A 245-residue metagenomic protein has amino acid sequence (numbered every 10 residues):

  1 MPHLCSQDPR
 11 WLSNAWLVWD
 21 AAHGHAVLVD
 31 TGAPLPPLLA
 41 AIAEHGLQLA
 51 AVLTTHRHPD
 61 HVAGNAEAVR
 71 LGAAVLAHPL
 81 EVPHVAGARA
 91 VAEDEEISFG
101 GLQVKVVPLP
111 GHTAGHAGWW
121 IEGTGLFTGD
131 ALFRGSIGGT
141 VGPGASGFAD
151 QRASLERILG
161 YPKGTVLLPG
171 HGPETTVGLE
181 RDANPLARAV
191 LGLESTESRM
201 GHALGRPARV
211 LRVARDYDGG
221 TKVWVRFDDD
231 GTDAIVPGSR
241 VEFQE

Functional and structural regions predicted by a protein language model:
M1-H45, G118-G129, G135: Conserved beta-strand hairpin/beta-sheet module of binuclear metal-dependent hydrolase folds, prominently
R10-L12, H23-A26, A33-K105, L186: Active-site HxH/HxHxD metal-binding segment of metal-dependent hydrolases
L17, E96-I121, L126: Core dinuclear metal-dependent hydrolase active-site scaffold
L28-V29, A50-H58, A74-H78, L109-G111 (+4 more regions): Active-site neighborhood of phospho(di)ester-bond hydrolases with catalytic His/Asp-centered motifs
P34-P36, R57-A63, V82-V85, A114-H116 (+2 more regions): Active-site environment of divalent metal-dependent phosphoester hydrolases
A41-I42, L47, T140-A149: A short alpha/beta connector and helix-capping loop motif
A131-G139, P143: Acidic/polar active-site rim loop that often engages polyanionic ligands
A153-L167, G172-E245: Accessory terminal helices/loops
